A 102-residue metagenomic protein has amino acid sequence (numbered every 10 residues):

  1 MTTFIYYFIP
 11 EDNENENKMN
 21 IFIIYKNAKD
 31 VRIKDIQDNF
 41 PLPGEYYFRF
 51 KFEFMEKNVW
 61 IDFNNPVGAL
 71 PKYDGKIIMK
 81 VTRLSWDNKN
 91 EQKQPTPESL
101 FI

Functional and structural regions predicted by a protein language model:
M1-D30, E45-I102: Phospho-regulated scaffold assembly regions enriched in serine/threonine/proline and acidic residues, encompassing
V31-D35: Acidic, Ser/Thr-rich intrinsically disordered and amphipathic helical segments
